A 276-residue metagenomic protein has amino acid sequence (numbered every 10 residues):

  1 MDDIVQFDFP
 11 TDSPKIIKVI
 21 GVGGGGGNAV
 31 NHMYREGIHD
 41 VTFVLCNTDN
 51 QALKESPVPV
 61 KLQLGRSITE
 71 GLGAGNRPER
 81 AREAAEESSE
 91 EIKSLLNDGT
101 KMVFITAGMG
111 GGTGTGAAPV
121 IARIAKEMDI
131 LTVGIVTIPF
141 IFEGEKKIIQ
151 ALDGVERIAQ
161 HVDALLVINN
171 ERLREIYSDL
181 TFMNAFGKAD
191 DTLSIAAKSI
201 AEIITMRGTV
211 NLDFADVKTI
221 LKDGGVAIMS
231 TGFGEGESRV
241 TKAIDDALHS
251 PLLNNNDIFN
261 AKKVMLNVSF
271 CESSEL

Functional and structural regions predicted by a protein language model:
M1-L276: Tubulin/FtsZ superfamily GTPase core signature
